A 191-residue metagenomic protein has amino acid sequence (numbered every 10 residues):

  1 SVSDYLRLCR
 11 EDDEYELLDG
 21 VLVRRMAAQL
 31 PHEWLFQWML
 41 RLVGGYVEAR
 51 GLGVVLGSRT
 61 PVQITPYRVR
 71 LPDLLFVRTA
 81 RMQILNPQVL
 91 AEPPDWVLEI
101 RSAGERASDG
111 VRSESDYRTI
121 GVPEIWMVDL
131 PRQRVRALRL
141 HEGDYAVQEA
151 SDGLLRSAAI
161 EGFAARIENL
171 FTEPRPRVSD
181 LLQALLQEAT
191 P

Functional and structural regions predicted by a protein language model:
S1-P191: Gly/Pro/Ser/Thr-rich low-complexity, intrinsically disordered segments predominantly at protein N-termini
